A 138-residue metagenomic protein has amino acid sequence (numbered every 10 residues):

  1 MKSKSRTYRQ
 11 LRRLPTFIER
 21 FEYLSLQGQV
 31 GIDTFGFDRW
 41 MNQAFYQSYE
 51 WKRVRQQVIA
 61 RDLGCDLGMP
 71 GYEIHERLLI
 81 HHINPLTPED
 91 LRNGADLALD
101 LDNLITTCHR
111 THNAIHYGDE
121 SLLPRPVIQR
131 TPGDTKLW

Functional and structural regions predicted by a protein language model:
M1-R53, P70-I74, L123-W138: A boundary/linker detector
R9, Q47, H82-I83, Y117-G118: Compositionally biased, intrinsically disordered low-complexity regions enriched in proline and serine
D33, D38, D62, D66 (+5 more regions): Acidic-enriched, low-complexity/disordered segments with a strong bias for Aspartate over Glutamate
Q43, V58, D100: Residue-level marker of regulatory loop/turn positions in helix-turn-helix DNA-binding domains and in histidine
E50-N84, C108-T111: Short cysteine-rich loop/turn motifs with clustered Cys
Q57-V58, D66, P70, D90-A95 (+2 more regions): Generic alpha-helix signal with a bias toward terminal, lower-confidence helices and secondary-structure junctions
P70-I105, D119-L122: Histidine-centered nuclease catalytic patch
L101-T106, R110, A114-W138: A detector for short metal-coordination/catalytic motifs
